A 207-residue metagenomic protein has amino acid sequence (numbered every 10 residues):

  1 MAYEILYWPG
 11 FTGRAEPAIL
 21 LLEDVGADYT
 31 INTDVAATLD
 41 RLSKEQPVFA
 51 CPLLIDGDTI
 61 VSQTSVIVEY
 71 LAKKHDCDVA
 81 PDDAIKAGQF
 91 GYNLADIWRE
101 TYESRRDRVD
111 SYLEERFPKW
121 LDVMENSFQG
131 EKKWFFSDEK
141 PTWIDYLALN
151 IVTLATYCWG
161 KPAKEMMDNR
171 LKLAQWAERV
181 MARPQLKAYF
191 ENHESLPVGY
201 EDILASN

Functional and structural regions predicted by a protein language model:
M1-L121, N207: GST-like domain detector, emphasizing the conserved glutathione-binding G-site in the N-terminal thioredoxin-like
A2, L186-N207: C-terminal helix/juxtamembrane-tail motif
W8-F11, K74, F128, C158 (+1 more regions): Intrinsically disordered, low-complexity segments enriched in small/polar residues
K44, A163, E201-I203: A generic membrane alpha-helix/interface feature
G57-D58, N150, A188: Hydrophobic positions within alpha-helical membrane elements
S65, Y102, W159, F190-H193: Short, flexible helix/strand-to-coil boundary loops that buttress conserved ligand/catalytic motifs in alpha/beta
A72, I151-V152, F190: Active-site-flanking alpha-helical
D82, G91-Q185: GST-like fold's C-terminal all-alpha helical module
